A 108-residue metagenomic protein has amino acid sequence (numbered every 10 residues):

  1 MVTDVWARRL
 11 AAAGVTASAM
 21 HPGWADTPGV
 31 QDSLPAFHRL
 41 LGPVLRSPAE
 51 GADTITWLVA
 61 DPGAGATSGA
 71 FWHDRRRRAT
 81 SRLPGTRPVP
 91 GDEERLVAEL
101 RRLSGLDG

Functional and structural regions predicted by a protein language model:
M1-G108: NAD(P)H-dependent oxidoreductase Rossmann-fold/reductase module
